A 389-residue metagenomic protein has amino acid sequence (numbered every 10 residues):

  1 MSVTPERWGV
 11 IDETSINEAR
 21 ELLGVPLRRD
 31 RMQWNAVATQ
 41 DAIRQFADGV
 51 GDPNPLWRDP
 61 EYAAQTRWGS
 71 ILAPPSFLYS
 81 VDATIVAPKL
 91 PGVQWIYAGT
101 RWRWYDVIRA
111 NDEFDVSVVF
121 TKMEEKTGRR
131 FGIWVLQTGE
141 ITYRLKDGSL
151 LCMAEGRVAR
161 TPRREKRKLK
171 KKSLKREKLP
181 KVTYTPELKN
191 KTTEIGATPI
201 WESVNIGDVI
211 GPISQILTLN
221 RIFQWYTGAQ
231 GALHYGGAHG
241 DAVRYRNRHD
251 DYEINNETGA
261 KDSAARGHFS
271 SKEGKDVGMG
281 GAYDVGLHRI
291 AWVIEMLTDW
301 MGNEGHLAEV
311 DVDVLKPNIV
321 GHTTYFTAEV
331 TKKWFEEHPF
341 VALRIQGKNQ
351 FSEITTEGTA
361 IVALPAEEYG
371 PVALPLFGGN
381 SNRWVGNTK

Functional and structural regions predicted by a protein language model:
S2-G99, R164-E304, E367-K389: Hot-dog-fold acyl-thioester-processing enzymes
A98-K146, E155, G305-F351: Hydrophobic beta-sheet segments that form the core/acyl-binding groove of ACP/CoA-dependent acyl-chain-processing
C152-A154, G211, T356: A structural microfeature
E155-G156, S214-Q215, T359-A360: Short clusters of small/polar residues that mark proteolytic maturation junctions
R157-T161, I361-P365: Short beta-strand edge segments in extracellular beta-sheet folds
L343-Q346, E357-V362: Short, Lys/Arg-rich amphipathic alpha-helical interaction segments that bind nucleic acids or acidic protein surfaces
